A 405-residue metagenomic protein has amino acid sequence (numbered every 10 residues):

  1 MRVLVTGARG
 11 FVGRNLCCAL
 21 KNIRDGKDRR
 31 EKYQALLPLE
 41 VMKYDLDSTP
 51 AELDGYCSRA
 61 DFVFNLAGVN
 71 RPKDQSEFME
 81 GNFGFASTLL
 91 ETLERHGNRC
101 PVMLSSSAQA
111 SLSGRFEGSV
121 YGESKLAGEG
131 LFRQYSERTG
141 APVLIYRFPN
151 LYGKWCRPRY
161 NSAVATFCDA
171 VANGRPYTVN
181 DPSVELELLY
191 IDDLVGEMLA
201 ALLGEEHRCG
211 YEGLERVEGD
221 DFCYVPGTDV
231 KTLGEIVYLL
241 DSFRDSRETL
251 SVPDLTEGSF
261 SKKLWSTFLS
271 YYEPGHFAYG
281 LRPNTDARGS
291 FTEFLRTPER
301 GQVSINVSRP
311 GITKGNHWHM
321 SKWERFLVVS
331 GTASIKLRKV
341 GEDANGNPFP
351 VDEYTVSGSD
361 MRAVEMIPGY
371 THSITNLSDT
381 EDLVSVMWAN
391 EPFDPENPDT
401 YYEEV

Functional and structural regions predicted by a protein language model:
M1-G26: N-terminal Rossmann NAD(P)H-binding glycine-rich loop of SDR-like oxidoreductase domains
L46-G84, T88, T92-H96, Q109-F116: NAD(P)H-binding glycine-rich loop region in Rossmannoid oxidoreductase-like domains and their noncatalytic homologs
S87-E129, S136-T139, L144-Y146: Conserved Rossmann-fold NAD(P)-dependent oxidoreductase catalytic core, especially the SDR/UDP-sugar
R133-I145, P149-L186, I191-G204: NAD(P)-dependent short-chain dehydrogenase/reductase
A200, G204-P283: Mid/C-terminal beta-alpha module of Rossmann-like enzyme folds, strongest in SDR-family dehydrogenases/epimerases
G275-N316, K322: A short glycine-rich, His/Asp/Glu-containing loop-to-beta-strand
G341-G369: Short acidic-glycine-tyrosine-enriched beta hairpin
D343-F349, T375-V405: Double-stranded beta-helix
